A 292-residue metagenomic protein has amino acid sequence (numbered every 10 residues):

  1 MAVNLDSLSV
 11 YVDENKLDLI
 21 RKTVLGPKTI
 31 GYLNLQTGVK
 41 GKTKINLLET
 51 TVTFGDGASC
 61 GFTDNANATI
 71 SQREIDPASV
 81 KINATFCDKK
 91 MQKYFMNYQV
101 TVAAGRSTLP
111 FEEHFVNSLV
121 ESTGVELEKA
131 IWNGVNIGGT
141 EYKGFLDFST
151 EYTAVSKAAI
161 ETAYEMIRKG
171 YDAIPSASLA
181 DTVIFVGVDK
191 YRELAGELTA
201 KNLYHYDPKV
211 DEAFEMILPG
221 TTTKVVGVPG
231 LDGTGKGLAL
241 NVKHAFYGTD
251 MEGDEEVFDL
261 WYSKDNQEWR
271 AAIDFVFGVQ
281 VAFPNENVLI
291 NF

Functional and structural regions predicted by a protein language model:
A2-G57, D147-T162, E193-F292: Sequence/fold signature of self-assembling virion shell proteins
D56-L109, E113: Long, hydrophobic/aromatic-enriched structural stretches that serve as scaffold segments
S79, D181, E268: Extracellular structured ligand-interaction cores
T85-Y94, V186-K190, A239-K243, A282-P284: Helix N-cap / beta->alpha transition motif
F95-D172, N291-F292: Alpha-helical scaffold segments that mediate packing/assembly in large oligomeric complexes
I131-N136, D181-G187, D207-K209: Short coil/turn segments at secondary-structure boundaries
I167-K201: Ordered core of a single globular domain
